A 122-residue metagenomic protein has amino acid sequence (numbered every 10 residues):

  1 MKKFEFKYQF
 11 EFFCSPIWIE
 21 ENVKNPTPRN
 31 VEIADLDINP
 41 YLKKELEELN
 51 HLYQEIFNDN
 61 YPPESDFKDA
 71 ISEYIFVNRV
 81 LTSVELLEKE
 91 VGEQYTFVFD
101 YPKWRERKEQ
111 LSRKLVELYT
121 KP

Functional and structural regions predicted by a protein language model:
M1-P122: Intrinsic low-complexity, intrinsically disordered or marginally ordered coil/linker segments
